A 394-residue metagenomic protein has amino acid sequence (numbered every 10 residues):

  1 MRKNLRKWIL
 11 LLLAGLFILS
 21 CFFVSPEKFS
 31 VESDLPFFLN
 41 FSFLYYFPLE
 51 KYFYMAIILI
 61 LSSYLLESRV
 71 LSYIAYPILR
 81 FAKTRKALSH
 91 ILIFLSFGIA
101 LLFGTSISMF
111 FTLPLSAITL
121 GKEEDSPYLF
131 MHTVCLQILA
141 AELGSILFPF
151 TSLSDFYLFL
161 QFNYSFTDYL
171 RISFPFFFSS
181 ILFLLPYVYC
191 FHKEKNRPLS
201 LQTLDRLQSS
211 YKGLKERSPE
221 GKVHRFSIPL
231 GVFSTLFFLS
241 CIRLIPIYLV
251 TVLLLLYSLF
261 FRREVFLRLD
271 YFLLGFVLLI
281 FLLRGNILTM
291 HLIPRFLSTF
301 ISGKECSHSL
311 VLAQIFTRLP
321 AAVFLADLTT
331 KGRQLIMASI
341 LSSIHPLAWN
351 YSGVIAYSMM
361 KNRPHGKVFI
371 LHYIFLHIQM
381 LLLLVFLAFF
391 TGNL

Functional and structural regions predicted by a protein language model:
N4-F38, P48-I60, F226-T235, R243-L259 (+1 more regions): Hydrophobic mid-bilayer segments of alpha-helices in multi-pass membrane transport proteins, especially secondary
P48-Y52, I78-F94, E123-T133, H224-I228 (+3 more regions): Membrane-interfacial loop-to-helix junctions in multi-pass transporters
E50, S63-V70, I99-T112, G144-L153 (+3 more regions): Short helix-coil transition sites and intra-membrane helix breaks within transmembrane domains of multi-pass
A75, L92, L230-A326: Transmembrane helical segments that form the transport core of multi-pass membrane transport proteins
K83-I93, Q137-L147, L207-K212, L273-L288 (+2 more regions): Small-residue-rich segments of transmembrane alpha-helices in multi-pass membrane proteins, especially helix faces
I91-I146, Y157, V323-S339, S358-F369: Hydrophobic transmembrane alpha-helices that form the pore/transport pathway of multi-pass ion and small-solute
E124, L170-L184, C306-L394: C-terminal transmembrane helix pair
L182-L256: Long, contiguous bundles of hydrophobic transmembrane helices that form the permeation core of multi-pass
